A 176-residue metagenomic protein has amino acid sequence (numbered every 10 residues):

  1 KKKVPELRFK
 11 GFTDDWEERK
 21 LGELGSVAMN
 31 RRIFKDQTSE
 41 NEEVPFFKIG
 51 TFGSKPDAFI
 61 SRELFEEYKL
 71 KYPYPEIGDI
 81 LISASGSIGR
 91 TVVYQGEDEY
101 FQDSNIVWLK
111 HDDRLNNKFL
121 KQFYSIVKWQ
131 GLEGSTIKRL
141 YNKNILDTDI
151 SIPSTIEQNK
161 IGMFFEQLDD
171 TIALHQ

Functional and structural regions predicted by a protein language model:
K2-E6, G78, G131, L146-D147 (+1 more regions): Histone-fold recognition with a strong bias for associated Lys/Arg-rich disordered tails
P5, N159-T171, H175: Extracellular/lumenal glycan-associated surfaces
R8-R31: Non-catalytic DNA-recognition/assembly elements of restriction-modification systems
D14, W129, S154-T155, D170: Loop/turn elements at beta-strand to alpha-helix junctions within RNA-recognition modules
G22-G25, K35-E66: DNA target-recognition patches
K48-I49, F59, E63-S125, Y141: A short beta-sheet element
A58-S61, S135, L174-Q176: Short, tandemly repeated low-complexity microdomains enriched for cysteine and small residues
A84, Y100-I106, S135-N159: A short glycine-rich beta-alpha junction/loop motif
